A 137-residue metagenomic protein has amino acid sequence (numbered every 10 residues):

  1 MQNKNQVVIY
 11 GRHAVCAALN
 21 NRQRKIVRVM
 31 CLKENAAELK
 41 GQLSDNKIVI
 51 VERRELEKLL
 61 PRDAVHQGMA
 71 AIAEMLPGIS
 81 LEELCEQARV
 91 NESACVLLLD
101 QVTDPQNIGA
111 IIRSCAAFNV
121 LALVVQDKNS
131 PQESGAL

Functional and structural regions predicted by a protein language model:
M1-V90: N-terminal positively charged helical leader segments and presequences
R89-L137: RNA substrate-binding interface of SAM-dependent RNA methyltransferases
